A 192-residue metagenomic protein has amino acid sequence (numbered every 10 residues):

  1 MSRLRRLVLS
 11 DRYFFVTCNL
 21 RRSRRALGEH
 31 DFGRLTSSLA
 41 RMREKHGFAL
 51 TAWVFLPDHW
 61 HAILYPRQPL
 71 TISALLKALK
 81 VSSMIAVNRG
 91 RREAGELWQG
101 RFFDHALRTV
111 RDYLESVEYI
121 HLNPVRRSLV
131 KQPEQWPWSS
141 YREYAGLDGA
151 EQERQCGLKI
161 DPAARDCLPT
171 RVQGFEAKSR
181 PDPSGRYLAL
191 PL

Functional and structural regions predicted by a protein language model:
M1-L192: Short catalytic/metal-binding and nucleic-acid-binding patches
